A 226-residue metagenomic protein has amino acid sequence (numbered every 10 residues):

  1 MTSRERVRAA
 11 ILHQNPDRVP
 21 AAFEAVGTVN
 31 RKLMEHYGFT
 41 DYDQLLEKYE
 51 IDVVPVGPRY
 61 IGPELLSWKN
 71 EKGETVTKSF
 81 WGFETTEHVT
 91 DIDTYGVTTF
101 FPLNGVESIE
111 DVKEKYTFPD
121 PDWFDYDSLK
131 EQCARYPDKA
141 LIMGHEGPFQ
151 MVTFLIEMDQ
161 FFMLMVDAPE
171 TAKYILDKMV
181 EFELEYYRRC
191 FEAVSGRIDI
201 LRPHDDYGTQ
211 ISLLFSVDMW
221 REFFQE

Functional and structural regions predicted by a protein language model:
M1, Q44-Y49, P55, E84-T86 (+1 more regions): N-acyltransferase acceptor-side catalytic subdomain
M1-V26, N30-T40, K113-E226: Active-site loop segments of alpha/beta catalytic cores
A21, L33-G38, K69-T85: N-terminal capping/small domains of soluble enzymes
F23-A25, G57-P58, K78-W81, E87-V89 (+1 more regions): Pocket-edge structural micro-motifs
A25-T28, N70, S79, F100: Cofactor-binding catalytic cores of oxidoreductases
M34-S67: Segments that shape or occlude catalytic/ligand-binding pockets
K48-R59, F100-Y116, P148-L155: An N-terminal domain-start capping segment
W81-Q132: A gly/proline- and charged-residue-enriched helix-loop-helix capping module
